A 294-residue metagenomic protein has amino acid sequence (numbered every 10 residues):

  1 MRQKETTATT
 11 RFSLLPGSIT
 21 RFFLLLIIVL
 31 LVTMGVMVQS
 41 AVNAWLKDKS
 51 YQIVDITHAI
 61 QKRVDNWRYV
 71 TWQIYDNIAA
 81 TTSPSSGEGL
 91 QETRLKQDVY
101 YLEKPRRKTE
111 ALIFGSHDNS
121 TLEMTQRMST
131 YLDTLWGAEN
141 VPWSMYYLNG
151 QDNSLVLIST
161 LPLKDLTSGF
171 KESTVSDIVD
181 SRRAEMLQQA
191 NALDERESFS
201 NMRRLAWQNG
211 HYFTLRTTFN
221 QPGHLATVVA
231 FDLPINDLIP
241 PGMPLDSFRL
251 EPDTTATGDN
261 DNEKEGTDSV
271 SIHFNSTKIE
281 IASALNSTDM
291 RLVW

Functional and structural regions predicted by a protein language model:
M1-F12: Non-catalytic regulatory/interaction regions at protein termini and inter-domain linkers
T10-L24: Alpha-helical transmembrane segments and their helix-membrane boundary motifs
F22-G115: Juxtamembrane extracytoplasmic/periplasmic/luminal helical "stalk" adjacent to the first N-terminal
Y69-P105, T134-L155, S198, P240-D259 (+2 more regions): Short N-terminal helix-loop-first-beta-strand/juxtamembrane motif that initiates sensory/input modules
S116-T125: Extracytoplasmic/secretory-pathway proteins
T125-E139, G210-Y212, T217-N260: Solvent-exposed, extracytoplasmic
M145-A230: Extracytoplasmic/periplasmic ligand-binding sensor regions of membrane-associated signaling proteins
N220-T227, I235, T257-W294: Extracellular/periplasmic juxtamembrane segments that couple receptor/chemosensory ectodomains to their
